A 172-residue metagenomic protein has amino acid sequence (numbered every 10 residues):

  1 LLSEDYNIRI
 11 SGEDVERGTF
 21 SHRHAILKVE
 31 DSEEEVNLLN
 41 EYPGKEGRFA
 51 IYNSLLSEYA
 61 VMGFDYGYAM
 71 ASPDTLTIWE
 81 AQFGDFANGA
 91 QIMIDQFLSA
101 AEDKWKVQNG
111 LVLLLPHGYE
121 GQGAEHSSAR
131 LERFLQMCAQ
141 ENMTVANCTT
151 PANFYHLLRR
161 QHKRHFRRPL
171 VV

Functional and structural regions predicted by a protein language model:
L1-D74, A81-E102: Non-catalytic terminal/interface segments that mediate subunit docking, oligomerization, and allosteric communication
L76, A81-V172: Phosphate/diphosphate-binding loops
